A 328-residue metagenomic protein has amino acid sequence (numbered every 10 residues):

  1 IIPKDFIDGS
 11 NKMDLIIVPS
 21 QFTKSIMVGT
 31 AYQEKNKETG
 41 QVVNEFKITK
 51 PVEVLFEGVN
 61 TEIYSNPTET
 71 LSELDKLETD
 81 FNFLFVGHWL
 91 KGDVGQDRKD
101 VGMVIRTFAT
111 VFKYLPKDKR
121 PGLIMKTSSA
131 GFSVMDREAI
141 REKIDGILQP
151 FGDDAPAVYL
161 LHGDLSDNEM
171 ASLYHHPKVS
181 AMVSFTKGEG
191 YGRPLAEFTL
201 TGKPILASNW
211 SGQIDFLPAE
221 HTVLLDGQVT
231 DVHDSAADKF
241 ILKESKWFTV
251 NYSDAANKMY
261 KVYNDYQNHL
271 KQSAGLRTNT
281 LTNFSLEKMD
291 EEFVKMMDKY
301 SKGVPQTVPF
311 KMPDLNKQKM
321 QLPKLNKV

Functional and structural regions predicted by a protein language model:
I1-I16: Membrane-proximal helix-turn-helix segments that form the acceptor-binding/catalytic region of lipid-linked
L15-N66: Donor nucleotide-sugar binding/catalytic pocket of nucleotide-sugar-dependent glycosyltransferases
T61-E169: Conserved catalytic-core segment of nucleotide-activated headgroup transferases in glycan assembly
G95, F185-G192, I214-D215, D238-L242 (+1 more regions): Nucleotide-sugar-dependent
S129, D238-V328: C-terminal amphipathic helix plus adjacent low-complexity, charged tail appended to glycosyltransferase catalytic
A171, A196-P204, S211-D215: Short alpha-helical segment that forms part of, or immediately flanks, the ligand-binding pocket in carbohydrate-active
S172-G190, L200-K203: Acidic donor-binding loop of glycosyltransferase active sites
P204-A207, V223-L224: Short hydrophobic beta-strand element within catalytic cores of glycosyltransferases and related nucleotide-activated
